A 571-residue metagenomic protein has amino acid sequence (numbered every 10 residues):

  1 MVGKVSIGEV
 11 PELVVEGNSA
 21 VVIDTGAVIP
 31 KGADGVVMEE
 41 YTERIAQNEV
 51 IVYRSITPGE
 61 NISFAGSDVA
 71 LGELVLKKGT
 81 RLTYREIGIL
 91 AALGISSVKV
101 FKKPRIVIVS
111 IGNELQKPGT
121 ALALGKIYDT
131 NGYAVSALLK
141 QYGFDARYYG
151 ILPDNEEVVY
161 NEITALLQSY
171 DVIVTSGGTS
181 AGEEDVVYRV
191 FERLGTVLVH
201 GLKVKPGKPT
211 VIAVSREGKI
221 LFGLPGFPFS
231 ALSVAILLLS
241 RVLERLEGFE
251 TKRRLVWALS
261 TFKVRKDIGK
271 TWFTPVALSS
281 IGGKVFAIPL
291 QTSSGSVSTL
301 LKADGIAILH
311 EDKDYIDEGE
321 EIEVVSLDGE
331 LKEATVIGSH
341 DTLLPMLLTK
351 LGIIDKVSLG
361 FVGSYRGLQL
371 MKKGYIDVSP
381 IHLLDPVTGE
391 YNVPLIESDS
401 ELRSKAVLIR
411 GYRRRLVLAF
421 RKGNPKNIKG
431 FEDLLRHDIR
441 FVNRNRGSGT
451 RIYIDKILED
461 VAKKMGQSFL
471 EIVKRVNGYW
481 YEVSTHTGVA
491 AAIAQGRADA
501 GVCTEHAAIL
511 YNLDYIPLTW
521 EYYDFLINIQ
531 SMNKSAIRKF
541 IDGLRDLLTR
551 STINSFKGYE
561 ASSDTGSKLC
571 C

Functional and structural regions predicted by a protein language model:
M1-Y149, I281-T292, I306, E321-S326: Short, glycine/charged-enriched hinge/interface segments at domain edges or termini
G8, V69, E192-L331: Flexible glycine/proline-rich
S96-L224, P228-S233, M346, K350-I354 (+9 more regions): Helix-rich terminal scaffold detector
P289-Y375, E401-K405, F431, L547-C571: N-terminal hydrophobic or amphipathic helices and topogenic motifs
E333-H340, E432-I457: Short loop->beta-strand "edge-of-pocket" segments that line small-molecule binding or catalytic clefts across diverse
P380-E397, A490-T519: A ligand-binding cleft/hinge motif common to bilobed small-molecule-binding domains
P394-G447, L547-R550: A conserved helix-loop-strand patch within extracytoplasmic ligand-binding domains of the periplasmic binding
R403-R415, I509-D542: Periplasmic-binding protein-like
